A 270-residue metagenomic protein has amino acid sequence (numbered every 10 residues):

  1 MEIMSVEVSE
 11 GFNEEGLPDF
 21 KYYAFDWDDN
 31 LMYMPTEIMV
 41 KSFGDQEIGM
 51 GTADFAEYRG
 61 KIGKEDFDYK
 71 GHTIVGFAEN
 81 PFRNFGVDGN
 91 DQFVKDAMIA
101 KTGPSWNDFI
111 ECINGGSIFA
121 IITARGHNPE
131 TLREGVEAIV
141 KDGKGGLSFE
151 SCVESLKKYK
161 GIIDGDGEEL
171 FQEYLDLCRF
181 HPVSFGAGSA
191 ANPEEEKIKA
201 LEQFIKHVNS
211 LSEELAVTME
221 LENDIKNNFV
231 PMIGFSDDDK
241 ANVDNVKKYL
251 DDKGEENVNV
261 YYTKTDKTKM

Functional and structural regions predicted by a protein language model:
M1-E10, Q92, V230, D244-N245 (+1 more regions): C-terminal accessory extensions appended to soluble enzyme cores
I3-V6, G11-A191: Alpha-helical substrate-recognition element adjacent to the catalytic core
G16-P18, C112-S117, L147, L215-V230 (+1 more regions): Short helix-terminating capping/connector loops at secondary-structure junctions
K21, K197, L201-K240: Conserved Lys-Pro-Asp/Glu-containing loop-to-beta segment of HAD-superfamily phosphomonoesterases, centered on
Y22-F25, A120-I122, M232-D238, Y261-T263: Extended hydrophobic secondary-structure segments that form protein cores and membrane-embedded regions
E111-N114, V136-K144, K206, N227 (+1 more regions): Short, surface-exposed basic-aromatic patches at helix termini and helix-loop junctions that form
R125-H127, D239-K240, K264-K269: Short beta-alpha junction loops
D238-L250: Acidic, divalent-metal-coordinating active-site segment for phosphoryl/phosphodiester hydrolysis, typified by short
